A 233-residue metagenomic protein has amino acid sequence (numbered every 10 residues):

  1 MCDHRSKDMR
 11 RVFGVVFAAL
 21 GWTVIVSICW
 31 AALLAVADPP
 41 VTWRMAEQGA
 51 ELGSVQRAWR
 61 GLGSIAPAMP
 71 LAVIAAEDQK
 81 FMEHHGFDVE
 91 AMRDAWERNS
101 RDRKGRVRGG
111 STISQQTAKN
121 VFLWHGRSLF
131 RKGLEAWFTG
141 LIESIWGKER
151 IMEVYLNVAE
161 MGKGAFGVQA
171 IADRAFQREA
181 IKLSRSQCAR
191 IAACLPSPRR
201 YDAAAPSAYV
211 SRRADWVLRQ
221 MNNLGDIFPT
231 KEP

Functional and structural regions predicted by a protein language model:
C2-P233: Juxtamembrane regions of bacterial inner-membrane/periplasmic proteins, predominantly the peptidoglycan biogenesis
